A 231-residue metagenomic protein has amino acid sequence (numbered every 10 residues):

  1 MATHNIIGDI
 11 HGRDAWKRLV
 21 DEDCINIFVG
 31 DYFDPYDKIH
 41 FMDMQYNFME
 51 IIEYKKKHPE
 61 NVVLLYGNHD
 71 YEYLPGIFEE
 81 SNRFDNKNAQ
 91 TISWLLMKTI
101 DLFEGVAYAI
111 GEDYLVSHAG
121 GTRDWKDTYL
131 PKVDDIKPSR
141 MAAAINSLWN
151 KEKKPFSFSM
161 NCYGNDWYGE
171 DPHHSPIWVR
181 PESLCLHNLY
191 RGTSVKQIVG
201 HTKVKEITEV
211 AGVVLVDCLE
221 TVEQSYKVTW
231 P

Functional and structural regions predicted by a protein language model:
M1-N5, Y108-L115, V210-G212: Beta-strand-turn-beta hairpins that frame and shape the catalytic cleft of phosphate-ester-processing enzymes
H4-I6, N26, L64, Q197 (+1 more regions): Conserved beta-strand scaffold positions in the cores of enzyme catalytic domains, especially in NTP/NDP-utilizing
I7, G12-T99, Y108-A109: Core catalytic region of metal-dependent phosphoesterases/phosphodiesterases, especially metallo-beta-lactamase-like
G8-I10, G30-F33, N68-D70, A119-G121 (+2 more regions): Active-site metal-binding loops of divalent metal-dependent hydrolases
P35-D37, Y71-P75, S117, R123-D127 (+2 more regions): Short catalytic/ligand-binding loop motif for oxyanion handling, primarily in non-cytosolic enzymes, centered on
K87, T91, V106-L189: Active-site-proximal loop/helix segment associated with metal-binding centers of metalloenzymes
S183-T208: Short, active-site-adjacent segments that bind or coordinate small-molecule cofactors and metal centers
K203-P231: Binuclear metal-dependent phosphoesterase catalytic core
